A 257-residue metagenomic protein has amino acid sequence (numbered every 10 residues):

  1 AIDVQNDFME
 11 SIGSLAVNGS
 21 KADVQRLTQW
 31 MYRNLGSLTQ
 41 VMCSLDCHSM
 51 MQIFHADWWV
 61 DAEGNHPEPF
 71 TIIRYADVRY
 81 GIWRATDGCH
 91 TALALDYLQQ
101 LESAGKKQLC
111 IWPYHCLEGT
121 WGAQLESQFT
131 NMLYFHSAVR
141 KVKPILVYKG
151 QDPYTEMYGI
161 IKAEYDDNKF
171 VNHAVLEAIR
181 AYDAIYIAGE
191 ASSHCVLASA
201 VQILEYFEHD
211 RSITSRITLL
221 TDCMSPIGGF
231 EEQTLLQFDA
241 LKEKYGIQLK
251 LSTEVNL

Functional and structural regions predicted by a protein language model:
I2-M42, H48-L257: Active-site-adjacent betaalpha module
